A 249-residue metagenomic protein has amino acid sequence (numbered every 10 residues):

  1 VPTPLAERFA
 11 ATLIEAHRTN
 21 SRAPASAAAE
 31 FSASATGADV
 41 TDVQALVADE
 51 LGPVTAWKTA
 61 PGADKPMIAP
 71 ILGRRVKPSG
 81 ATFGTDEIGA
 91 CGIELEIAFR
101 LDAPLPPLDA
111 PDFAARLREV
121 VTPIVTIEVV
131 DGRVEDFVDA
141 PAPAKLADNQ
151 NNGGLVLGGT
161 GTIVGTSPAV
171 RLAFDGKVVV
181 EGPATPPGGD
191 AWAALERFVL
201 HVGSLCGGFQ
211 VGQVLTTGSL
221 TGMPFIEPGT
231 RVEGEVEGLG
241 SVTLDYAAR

Functional and structural regions predicted by a protein language model:
P2-E196, L200, S204, F225-E227 (+2 more regions): Catalytic-core "active-site belt" of small-molecule-metabolizing enzymes, emphasizing His/Asp/Glu-rich regions
C206-Q213, T217: Beta-rich strand-turn-strand
